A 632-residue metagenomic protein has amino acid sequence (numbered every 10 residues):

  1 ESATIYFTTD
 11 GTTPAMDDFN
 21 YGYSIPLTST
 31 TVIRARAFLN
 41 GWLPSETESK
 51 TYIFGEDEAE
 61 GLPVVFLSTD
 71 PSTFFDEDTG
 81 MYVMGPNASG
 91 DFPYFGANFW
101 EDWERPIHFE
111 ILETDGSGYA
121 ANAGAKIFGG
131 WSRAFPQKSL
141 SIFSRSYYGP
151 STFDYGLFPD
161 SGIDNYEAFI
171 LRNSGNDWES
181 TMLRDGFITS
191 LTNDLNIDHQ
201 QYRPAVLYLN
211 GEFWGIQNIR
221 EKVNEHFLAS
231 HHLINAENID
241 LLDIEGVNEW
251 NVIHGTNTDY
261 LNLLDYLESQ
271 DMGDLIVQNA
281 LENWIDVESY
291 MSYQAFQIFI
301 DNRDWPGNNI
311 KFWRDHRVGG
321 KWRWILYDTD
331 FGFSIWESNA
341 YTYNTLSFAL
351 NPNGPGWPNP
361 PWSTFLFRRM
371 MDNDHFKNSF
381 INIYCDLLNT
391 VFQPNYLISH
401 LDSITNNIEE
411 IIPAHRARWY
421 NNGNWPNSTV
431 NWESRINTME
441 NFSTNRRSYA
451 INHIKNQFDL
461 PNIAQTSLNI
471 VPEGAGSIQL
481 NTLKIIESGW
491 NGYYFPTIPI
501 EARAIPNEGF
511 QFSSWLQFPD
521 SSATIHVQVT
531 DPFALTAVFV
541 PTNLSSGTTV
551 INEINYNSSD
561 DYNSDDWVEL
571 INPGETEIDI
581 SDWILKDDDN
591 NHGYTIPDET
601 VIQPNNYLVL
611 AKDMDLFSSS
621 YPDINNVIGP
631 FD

Functional and structural regions predicted by a protein language model:
E1-G124, S146-Y147, N452, N456-T542: Short, compositionally stereotyped local motifs that mark structural "simplifiers"
S24, A205, N491, E577 (+1 more regions): Short, surface-exposed secondary-structure edge patches
G61-V65, D70-F99, I107-H108, T114-G116 (+9 more regions): Middle-to-C-terminal accessory/interaction subdomains
I111-E113, G124-G175, N257-D259, L263-L264: Conserved oxyanion/phosphate-binding beta-strand-loop segments in alpha/beta enzyme cores
P159-T189, D194-Y208, E212-E221: Juxtacatalytic substrate-recognition/specificity segment
W214-N248: Conserved structural core of kinase catalytic domains
T542-D632: Activation on beta-sandwich/Ig-like modules and their edge loops
